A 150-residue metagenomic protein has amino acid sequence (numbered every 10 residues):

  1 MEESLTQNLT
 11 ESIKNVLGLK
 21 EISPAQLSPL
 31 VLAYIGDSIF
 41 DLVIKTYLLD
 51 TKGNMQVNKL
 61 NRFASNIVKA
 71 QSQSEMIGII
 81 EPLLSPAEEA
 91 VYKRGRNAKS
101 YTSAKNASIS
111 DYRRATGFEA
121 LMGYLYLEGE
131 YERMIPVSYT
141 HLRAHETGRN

Functional and structural regions predicted by a protein language model:
E2-I35, F40-D41, L48, K52: Long, hydrophobic N-terminal alpha-helical segment
L27, A64, Q73, G95-R96 (+1 more regions): Multi-pass alpha-helical transmembrane bundle typical of ion/small-solute transporters and intramembrane aspartyl
L32-K45, Y112-G123: Alpha-helical scaffolding flanking metal-ion-dependent phosphate/phosphodiester catalytic sites
Y47-N54, L125-I135: Short helix-capping/linker segments at secondary-structure and domain boundaries
M55-S72, I109: Divalent-cation-assisted or electrostatically stabilized phosphate/pyrophosphate-binding catalytic cores
E81-D111: Mid-chain, well-packed structural core segment of small domains
T140-T147: Conserved small/polar residues in nucleotide/adenosyl-binding loops
